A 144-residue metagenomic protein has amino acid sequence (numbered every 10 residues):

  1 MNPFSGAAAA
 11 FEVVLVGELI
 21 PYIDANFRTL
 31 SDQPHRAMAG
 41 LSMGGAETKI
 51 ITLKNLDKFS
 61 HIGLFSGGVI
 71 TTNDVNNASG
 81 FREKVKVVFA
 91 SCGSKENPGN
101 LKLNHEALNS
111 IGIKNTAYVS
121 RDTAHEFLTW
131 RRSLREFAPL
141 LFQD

Functional and structural regions predicted by a protein language model:
M1-D144: Non-catalytic cap/lid and distal C-terminal segments of serine-dependent acyl enzymes
